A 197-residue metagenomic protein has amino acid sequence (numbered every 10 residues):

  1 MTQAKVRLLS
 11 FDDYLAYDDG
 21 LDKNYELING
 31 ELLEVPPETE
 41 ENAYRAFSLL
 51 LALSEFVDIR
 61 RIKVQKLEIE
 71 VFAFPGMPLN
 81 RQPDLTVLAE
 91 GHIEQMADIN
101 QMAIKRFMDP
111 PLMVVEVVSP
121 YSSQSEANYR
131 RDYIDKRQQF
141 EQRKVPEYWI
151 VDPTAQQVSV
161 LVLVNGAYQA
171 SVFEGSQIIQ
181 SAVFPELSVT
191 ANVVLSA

Functional and structural regions predicted by a protein language model:
M1-A197: Gly/Pro/Ser/Thr-rich low-complexity, intrinsically disordered segments predominantly at protein N-termini
